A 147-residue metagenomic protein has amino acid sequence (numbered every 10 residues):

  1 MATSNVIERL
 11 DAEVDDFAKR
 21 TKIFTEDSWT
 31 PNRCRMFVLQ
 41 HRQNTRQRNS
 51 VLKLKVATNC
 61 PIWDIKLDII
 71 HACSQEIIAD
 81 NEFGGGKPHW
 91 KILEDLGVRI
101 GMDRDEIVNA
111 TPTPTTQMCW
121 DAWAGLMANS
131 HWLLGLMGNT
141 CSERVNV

Functional and structural regions predicted by a protein language model:
M1-K66, N129-L134, S142: Terminal targeting/low-complexity segments that flank the catalytic cores of oxidoreductases
A2, V6, L67-V147: Active-site-proximal alpha-helical scaffolds that flank and shape metal-associated catalytic sites
